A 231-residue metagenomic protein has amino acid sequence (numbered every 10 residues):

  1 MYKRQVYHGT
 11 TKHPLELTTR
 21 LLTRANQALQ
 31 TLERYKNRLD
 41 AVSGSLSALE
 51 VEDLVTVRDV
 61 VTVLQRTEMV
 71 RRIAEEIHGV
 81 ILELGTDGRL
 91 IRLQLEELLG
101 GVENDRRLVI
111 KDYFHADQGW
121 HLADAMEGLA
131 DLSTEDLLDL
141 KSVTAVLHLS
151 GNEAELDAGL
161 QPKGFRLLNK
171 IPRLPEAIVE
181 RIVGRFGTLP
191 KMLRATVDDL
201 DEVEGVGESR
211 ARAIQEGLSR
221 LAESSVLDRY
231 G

Functional and structural regions predicted by a protein language model:
M1-Y2: Short, small-residue-biased leader/transition segments that mark boundaries at the very start of proteins
Y7-E33: Catalytic or ion-translocation cores adjacent to nucleophile or general acid/base/metal-coordination motifs in diverse
L22, R34-S45, L49, L54 (+2 more regions): Long, highly charged, low-complexity intrinsically disordered interaction regions that mediate electrostatic DNA/RNA
